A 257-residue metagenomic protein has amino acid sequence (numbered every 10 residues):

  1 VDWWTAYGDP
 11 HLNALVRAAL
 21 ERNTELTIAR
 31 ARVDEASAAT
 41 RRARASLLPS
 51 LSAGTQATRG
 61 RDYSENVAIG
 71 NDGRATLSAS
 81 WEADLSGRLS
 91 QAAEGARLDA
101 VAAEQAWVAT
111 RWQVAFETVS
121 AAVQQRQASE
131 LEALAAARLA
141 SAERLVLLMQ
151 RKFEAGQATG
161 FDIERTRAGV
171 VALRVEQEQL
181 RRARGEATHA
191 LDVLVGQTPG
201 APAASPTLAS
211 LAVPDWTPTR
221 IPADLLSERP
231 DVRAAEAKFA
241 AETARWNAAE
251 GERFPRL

Functional and structural regions predicted by a protein language model:
V1-A18: Regulatory alphaC helix of protein kinase catalytic domains
V1-D2, S64, E130-A135: A ubiquitous short alpha-helical element
L12-A14, D72-R74, S120, R165: Transmembrane beta-barrel architecture of outer-membrane proteins
R17-L85, F116, A183-P202, A209 (+2 more regions): A small-residue-enriched
L85-A93: Short, polar/flexible loop-turn hinges at active-site or ligand-entry regions and domain interfaces
L89, Q105-I221: Periplasmic alpha-helical coiled-coil/stalk elements that build and connect Gram-negative outer-membrane
